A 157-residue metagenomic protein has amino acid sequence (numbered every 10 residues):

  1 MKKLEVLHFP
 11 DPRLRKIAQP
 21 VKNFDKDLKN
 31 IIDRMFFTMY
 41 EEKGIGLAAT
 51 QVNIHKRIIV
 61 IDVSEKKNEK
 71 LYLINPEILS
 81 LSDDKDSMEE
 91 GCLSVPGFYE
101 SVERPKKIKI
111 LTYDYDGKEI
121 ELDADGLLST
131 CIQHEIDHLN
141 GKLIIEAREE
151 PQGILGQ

Functional and structural regions predicted by a protein language model:
M1-Q157: Positively charged
